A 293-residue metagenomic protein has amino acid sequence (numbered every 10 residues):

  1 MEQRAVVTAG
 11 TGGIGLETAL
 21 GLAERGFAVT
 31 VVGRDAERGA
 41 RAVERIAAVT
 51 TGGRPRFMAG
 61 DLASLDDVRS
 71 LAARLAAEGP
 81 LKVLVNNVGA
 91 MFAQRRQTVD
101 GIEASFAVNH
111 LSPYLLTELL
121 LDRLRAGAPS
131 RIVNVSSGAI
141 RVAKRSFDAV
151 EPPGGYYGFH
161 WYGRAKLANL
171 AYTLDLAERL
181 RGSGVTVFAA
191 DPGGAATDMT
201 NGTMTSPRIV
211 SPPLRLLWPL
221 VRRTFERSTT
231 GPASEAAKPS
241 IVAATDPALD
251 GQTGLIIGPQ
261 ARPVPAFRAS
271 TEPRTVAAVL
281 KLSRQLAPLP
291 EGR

Functional and structural regions predicted by a protein language model:
M1-T205, L286-R293: Rossmann-fold NAD(P)H-dependent dehydrogenase/reductase core
L20, A248, T253-R293: C-terminal helix-and-tail extensions that cap enzymatic domains
V31, G60, S228, R268-T271: Pocket-edge positions in alpha/beta enzyme catalytic cores
E37, D66, S234, R274-A277: A generic "alpha-helical surface" signal
S64, A149, T245-D246, A269-P273: Polar helix-capping/helix-linker motif
R141, P153-H160, G194, T200-E235 (+1 more regions): Alpha-helical membrane-targeting segments
A165, L214-R262, P273-R274: C-terminal helical subdomain
